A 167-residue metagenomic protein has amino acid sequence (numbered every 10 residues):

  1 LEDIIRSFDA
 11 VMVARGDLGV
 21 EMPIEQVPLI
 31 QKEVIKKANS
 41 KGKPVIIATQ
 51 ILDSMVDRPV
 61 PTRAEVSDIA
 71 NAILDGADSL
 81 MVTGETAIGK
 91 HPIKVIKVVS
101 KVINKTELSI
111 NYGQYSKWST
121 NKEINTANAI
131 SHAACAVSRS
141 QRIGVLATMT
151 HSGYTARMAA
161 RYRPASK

Functional and structural regions predicted by a protein language model:
L1-T49, M55-V66: Conserved alpha/beta-domain cores
R6-V11, G76-A77, R163-K167: Glycine-enriched alpha-helix->loop->beta-strand junction motifs that scaffold or abut catalytic
V11-V20, I69-P92: Glycine-rich phosphate-binding active-site loops on the catalytic face of alpha/beta enzymes
M12-V13, I46-I47, S79-T83, A147 (+1 more regions): Short hydrophobic alpha-helical runs that function as membrane-insertion/retention elements
Q26, K41, P92, I96 (+3 more regions): Cytosolic regulatory regions of ion transport systems
I35, N39-S40, I73-L74, R139: Anion (oxyanion) recognition and catalysis
S40, V99-A134: Long, charged amphipathic helices and adjacent flexible linkers at domain junctions
A48, T83, G89, L108-W118 (+1 more regions): Flexible, glycine/charged-enriched surface loops at secondary-structure junctions
